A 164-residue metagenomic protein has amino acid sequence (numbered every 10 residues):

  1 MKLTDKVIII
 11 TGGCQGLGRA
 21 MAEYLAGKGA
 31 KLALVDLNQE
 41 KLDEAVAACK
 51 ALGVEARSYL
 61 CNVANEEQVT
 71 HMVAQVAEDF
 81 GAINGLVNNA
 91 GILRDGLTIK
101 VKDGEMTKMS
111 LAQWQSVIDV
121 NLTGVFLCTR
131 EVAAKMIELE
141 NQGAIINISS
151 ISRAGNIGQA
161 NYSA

Functional and structural regions predicted by a protein language model:
L3-A33: Canonical Rossmann dinucleotide-binding motif of NAD(H)/NADP(H)-dependent dehydrogenases/reductases, specifically
K6, E55, A82-I83, M136-S149: Active-site loop of short-chain dehydrogenase/reductase
Q39-E40, L60-M72, L111: The beta1-alpha1 cofactor-binding region of Rossmann-like NAD(H)/NADP(H)-dependent oxidoreductases
L52-E55, Q75-N88, R94, S110-Q113 (+1 more regions): A glycine-rich helix->loop->beta "capping" turn within Rossmann-like NAD(P)(H)-dependent oxidoreductase domains
L97-M106, S110-Q115: Substrate-binding pocket helix/loop in short-chain dehydrogenase/reductase
T129-R130: A short, exposed helix-loop element centered on a Lys and neighboring polar residues
I137, I146-A164: Catalytic loop of short-chain dehydrogenase/reductase
